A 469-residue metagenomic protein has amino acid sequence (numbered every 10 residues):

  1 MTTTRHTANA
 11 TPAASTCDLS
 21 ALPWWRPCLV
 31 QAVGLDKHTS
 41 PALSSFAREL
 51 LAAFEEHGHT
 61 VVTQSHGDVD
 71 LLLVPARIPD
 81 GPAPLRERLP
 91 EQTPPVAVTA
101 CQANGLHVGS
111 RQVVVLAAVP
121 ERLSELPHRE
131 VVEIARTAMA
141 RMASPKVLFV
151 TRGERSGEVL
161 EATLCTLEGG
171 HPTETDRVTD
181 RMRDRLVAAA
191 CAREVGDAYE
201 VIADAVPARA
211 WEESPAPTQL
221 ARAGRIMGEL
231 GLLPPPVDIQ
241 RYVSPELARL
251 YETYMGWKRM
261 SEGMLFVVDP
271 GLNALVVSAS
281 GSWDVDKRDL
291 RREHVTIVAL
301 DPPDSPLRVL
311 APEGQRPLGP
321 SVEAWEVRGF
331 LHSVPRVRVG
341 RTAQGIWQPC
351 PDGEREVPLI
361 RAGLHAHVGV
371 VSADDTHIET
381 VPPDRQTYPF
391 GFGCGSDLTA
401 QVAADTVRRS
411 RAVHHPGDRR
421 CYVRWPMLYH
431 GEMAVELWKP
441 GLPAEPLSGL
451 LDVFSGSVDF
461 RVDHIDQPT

Functional and structural regions predicted by a protein language model:
R5-H6, A10-T469: Glycine-rich flexible loops
